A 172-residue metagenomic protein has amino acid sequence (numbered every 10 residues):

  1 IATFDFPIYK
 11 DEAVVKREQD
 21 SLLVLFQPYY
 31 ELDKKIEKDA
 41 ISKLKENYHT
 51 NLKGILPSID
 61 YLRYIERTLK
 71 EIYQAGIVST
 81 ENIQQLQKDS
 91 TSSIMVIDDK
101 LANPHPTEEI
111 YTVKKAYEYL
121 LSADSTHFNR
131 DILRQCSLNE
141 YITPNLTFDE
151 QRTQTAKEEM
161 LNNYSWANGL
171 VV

Functional and structural regions predicted by a protein language model:
I1-V172: Conserved catalytic-loop aspartate of Hanks-type protein kinases
